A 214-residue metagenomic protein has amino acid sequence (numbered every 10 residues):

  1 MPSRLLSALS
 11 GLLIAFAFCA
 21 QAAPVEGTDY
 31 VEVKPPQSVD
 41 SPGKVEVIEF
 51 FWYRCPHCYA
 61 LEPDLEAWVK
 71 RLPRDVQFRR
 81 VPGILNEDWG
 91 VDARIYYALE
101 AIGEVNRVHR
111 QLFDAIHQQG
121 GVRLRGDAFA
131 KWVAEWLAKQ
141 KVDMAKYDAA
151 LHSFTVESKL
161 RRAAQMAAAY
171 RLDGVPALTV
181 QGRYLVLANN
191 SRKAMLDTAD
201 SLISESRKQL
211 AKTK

Functional and structural regions predicted by a protein language model:
P2-G90, A164, A168-A169, S206-K214: Extracytoplasmic thiol/disulfide redox context detector
P2-L5, W52, E135-K214: C-terminal cap of thioredoxin/glutaredoxin-like
P24-V33, L124-A130, D200: Periplasmic c-type cytochrome electron-transfer domains
Y53-H57, I84-D88, A115-Q119, V156 (+1 more regions): Solvent-exposed loop/turn segments at secondary-structure junctions within structured extracellular/periplasmic domains
A60, E66, K70-Q77, E100-E104 (+7 more regions): Sec-exported extracytoplasmic/periplasmic mature domains
E62-V69, D92-Y96, H109, A130 (+4 more regions): Extracytoplasmic/secreted envelope proteins and their assembly/folding machinery, especially bacterial periplasmic
R71-I102, N106-L137: Structural microenvironment flanking redox-active thiols in thiol-disulfide oxidoreductases
